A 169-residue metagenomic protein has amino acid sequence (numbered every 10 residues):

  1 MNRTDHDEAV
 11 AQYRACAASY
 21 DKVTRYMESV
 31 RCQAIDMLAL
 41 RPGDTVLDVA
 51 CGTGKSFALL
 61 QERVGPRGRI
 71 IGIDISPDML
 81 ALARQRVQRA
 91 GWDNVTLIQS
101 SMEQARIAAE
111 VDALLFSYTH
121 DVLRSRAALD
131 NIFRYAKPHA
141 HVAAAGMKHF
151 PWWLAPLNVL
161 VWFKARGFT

Functional and structural regions predicted by a protein language model:
M1-A39, K55, L157-W162: Conserved class I S-adenosyl-L-methionine
L40-T45: Short helix-loop-beta connector
L47-V49, T53-Q104: Class I SAM-dependent methyltransferase SAM/SAH-binding core
G65, L123-R124, A136-P138: Helix-to-beta-strand junctions that scaffold the AdoMet/dcAdoMet cofactor pocket in Class I SAM-dependent enzymes
E103-L114: A short acidic, Gly/Pro-enriched loop at the edge of an enzyme's catalytic core that lines a small-molecule cofactor
A113-R126: A short SAM/SAH-binding and catalytic strip from SAM-dependent methyltransferases
L129-H141: A short glycine-rich, Lys/Arg-flanked "PGG" loop and its adjoining helix->strand segment in the class I
A143-A165: Conserved class I S-adenosyl-L-methionine
